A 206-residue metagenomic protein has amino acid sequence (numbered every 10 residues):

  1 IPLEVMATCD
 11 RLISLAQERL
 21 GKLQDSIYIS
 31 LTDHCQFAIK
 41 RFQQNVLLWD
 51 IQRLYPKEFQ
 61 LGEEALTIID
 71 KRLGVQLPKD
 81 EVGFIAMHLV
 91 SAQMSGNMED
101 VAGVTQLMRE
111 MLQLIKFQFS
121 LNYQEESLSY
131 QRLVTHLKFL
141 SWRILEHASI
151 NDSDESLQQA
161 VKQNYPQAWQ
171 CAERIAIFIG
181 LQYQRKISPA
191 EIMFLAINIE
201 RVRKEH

Functional and structural regions predicted by a protein language model:
I1-H206: A cross-family "folded-core" feature that marks the main globular domain of proteins
